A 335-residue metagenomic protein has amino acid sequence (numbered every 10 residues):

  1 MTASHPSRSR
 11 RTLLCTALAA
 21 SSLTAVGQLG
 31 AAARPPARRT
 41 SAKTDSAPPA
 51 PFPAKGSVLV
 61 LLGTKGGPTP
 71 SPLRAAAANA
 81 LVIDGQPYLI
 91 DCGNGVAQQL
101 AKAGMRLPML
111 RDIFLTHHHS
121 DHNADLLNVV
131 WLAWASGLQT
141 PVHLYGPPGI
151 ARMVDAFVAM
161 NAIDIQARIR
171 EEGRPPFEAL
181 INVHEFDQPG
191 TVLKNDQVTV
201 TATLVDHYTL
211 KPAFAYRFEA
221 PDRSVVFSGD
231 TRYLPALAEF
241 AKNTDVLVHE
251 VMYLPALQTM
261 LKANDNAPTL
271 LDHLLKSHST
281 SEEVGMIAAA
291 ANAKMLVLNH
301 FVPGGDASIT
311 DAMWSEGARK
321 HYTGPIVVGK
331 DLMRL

Functional and structural regions predicted by a protein language model:
T2-R8, L14-C15, A19-S21, A32-R232 (+2 more regions): Binuclear metal-dependent hydrolase catalytic cores
F214-A215, S224, R232-M333: Cap/insert and terminal regions of metallo-dependent hydrolase folds
